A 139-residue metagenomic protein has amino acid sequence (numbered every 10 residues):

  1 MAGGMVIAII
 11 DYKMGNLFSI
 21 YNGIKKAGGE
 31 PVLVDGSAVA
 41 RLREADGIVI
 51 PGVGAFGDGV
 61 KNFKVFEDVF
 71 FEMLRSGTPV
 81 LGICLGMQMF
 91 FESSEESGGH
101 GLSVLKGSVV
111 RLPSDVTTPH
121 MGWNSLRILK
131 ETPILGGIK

Functional and structural regions predicted by a protein language model:
A2-A8: Extreme N-terminal starter segment of soluble prokaryotic enzymes
D11-S19: Amphipathic alpha-helical repeat scaffolds
K13, S37, S108: Residues in the short beta-alpha loop(s) of Rossmann-like NAD(P)-binding domains
K25-R41: A short, well-structured beta->alpha microelement
V39, E67-F71, L135: Short amphipathic alpha-helical segments and helix-helix/interface helices
R41-I50: Short acidic/histidine-rich motifs immediately flanking catalytic phosphotransfer sites in two-component signaling
G54-N124: Cysteine-nucleophile active-site neighborhood
W123-K139: Catalytic beta-strand/loop cores that center a nucleophilic Ser/Cys/Thr and support acyl-enzyme chemistry
